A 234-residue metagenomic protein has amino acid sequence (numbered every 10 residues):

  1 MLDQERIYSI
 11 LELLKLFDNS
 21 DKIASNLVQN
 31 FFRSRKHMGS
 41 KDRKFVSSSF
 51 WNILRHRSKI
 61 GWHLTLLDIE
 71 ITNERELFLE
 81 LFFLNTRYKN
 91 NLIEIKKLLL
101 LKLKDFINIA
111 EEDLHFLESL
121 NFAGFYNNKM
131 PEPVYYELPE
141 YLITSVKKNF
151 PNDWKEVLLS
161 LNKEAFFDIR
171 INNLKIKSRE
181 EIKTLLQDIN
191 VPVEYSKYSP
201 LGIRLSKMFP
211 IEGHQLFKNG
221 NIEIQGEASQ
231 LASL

Functional and structural regions predicted by a protein language model:
M1-G213: Class I Rossmann-like S-adenosyl-L-methionine
L205-L234: SAM-dependent Rossmann-like transferase core, predominantly class I methyltransferases with a strong bias toward
